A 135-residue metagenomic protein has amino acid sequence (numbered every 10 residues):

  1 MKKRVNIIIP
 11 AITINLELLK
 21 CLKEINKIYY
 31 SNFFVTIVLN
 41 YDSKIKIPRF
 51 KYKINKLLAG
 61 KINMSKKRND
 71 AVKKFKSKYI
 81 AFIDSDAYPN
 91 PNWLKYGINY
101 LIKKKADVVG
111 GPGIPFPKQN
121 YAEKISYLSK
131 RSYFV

Functional and structural regions predicted by a protein language model:
M1-E24: N-proximal low-complexity "stem/linker" segments adjacent to membrane-targeting elements
K23-N32: Short, acidic, metal-binding catalytic loop of nucleotide-sugar glycosyltransferases
S43-F50, N92: Acidic helix N-cap motif at the loop->helix transition within catalytic regions of sugar-transfer enzymes
A59-F75: Glycine-rich, basic loop-to-helix element that forms the pyrophosphate-binding segment of sugar-nucleotide handling
I80: Short aromatic/hydrophobic "clamp" motif used to bind/position activated sugar donors
D84-Y88: The conserved acidic donor/metal-binding loop of glycosyltransferases
N92-K124: Conserved donor NDP-sugar-binding/catalytic core segment of glycosyltransferases
G111-P112, S126-V135: Short, flexible, basic/aromatic active-site loop/helix in glycosyltransferases
